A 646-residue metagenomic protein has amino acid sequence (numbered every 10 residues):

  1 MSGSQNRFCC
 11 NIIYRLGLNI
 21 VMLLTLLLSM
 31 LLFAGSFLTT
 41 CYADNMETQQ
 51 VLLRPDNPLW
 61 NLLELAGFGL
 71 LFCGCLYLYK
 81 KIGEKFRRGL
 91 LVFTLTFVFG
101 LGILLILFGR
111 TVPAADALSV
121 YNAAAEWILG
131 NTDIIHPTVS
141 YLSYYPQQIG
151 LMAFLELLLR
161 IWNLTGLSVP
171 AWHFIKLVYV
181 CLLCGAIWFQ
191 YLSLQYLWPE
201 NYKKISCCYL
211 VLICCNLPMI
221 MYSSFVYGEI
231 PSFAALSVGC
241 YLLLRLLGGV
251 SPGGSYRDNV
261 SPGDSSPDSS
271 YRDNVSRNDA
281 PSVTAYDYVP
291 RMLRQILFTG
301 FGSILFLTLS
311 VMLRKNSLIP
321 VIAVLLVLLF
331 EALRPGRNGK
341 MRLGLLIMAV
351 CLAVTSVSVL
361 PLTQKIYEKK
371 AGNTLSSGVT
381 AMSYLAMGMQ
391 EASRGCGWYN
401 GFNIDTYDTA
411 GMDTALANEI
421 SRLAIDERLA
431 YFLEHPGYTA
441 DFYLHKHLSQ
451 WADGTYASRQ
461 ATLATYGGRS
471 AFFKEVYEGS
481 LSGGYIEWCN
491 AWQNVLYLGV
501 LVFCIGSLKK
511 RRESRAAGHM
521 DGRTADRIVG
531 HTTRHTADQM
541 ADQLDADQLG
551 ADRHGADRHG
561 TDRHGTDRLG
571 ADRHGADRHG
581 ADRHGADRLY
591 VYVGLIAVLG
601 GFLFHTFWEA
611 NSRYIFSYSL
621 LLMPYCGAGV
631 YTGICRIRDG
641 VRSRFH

Functional and structural regions predicted by a protein language model:
M1-L104, G344-A349, V641-H646: Start-transfer (signal-anchor) and selected internal transmembrane alpha helices of multi-pass inner/ER membrane
F33, Q49-G67, P170-C181, K446-E513 (+1 more regions): Membrane-interface anchor segments at the N-terminal boundary of transmembrane helices in multi-pass membrane enzymes
R88, Q190-C215, F233-A234, R294 (+2 more regions): Transmembrane-helix signature of polytopic, membrane-embedded enzymes that assemble or transfer cell-envelope glycans
L118-Y144, G150, S393-G401: Extracytosolic helix-loop segments that constitute the early lumenal/periplasmic catalytic or substrate-binding loops
A123, S140-V169, H173: Short hydrophobic/aromatic helix or loop-helix immediately within or flanking a transmembrane segment in polytopic
F174-L182, C208-L247, S310-P320, Y614-S619: Multi-pass, polyprenyl lipid-linked donor-dependent membrane glycosyltransferases
L177-P199, V238, V502-K509: Transmembrane-helix motifs of polytopic, lipid-linked glycan transferases
K365-G468: Membrane-proximal stem/loop segments at transmembrane-domain junctions that anchor or position
